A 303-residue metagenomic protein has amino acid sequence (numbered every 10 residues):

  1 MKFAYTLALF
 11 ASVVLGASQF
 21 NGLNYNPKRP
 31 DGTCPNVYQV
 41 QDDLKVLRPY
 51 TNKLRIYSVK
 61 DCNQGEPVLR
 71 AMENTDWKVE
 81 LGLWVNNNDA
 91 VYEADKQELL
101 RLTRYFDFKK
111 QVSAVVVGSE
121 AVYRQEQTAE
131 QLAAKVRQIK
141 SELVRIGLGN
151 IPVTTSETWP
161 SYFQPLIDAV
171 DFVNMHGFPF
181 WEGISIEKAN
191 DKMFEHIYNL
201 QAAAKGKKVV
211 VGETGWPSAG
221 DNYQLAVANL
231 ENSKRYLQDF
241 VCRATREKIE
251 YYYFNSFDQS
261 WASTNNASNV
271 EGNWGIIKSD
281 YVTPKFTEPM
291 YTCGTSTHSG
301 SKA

Functional and structural regions predicted by a protein language model:
M1-A17, A303: Fungal secretory targeting signals
L15-V46, Y50-K53, K60: Boundary/entry segment of secreted carbohydrate-active catalytic domains
K28-D31, L225-L230, R243-A303: Aromatic-rich peripheral "rim/lid" segments of glycoside hydrolase catalytic domains that contact and position glycan
P30, V59, E66-N150: Substrate-binding cleft of extracellular glycoside hydrolase catalytic domains
L54, V115, V173, V211-E213 (+1 more regions): Conserved, mostly hydrophobic/aromatic
T75, L81, S113, S119 (+2 more regions): Aromatic- and acid-rich polysaccharide-binding/catalytic face of secreted or lumenal carbohydrate-active enzymes
K140-S161, K207-T214, E250-W261: Aromatic-lined carbohydrate-recognition surfaces of secreted/lumenal glycan-active proteins
M175-W181, K205-K234, F257-A262: Active-site clefts of carbohydrate-active enzymes
